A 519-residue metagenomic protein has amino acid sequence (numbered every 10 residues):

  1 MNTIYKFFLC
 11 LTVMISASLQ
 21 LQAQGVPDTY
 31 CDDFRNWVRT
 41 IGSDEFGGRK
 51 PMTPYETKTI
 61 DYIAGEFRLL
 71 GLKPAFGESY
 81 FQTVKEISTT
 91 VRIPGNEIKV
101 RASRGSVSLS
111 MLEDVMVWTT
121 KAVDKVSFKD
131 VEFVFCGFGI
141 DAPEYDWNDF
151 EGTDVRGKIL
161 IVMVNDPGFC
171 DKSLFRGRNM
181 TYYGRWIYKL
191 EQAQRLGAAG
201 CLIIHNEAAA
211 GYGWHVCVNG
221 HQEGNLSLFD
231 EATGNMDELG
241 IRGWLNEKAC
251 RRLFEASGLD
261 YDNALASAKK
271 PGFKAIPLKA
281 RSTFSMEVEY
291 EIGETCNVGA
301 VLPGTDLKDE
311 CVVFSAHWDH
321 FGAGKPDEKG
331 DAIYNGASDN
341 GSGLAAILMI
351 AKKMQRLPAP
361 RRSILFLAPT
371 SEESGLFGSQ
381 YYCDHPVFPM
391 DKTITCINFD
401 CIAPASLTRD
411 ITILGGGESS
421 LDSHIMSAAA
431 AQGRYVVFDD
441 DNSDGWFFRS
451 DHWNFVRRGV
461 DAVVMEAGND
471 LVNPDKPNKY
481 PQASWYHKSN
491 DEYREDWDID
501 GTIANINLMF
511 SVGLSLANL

Functional and structural regions predicted by a protein language model:
F8-S18: Bacterial N-terminal signal peptides
Q24-D28, D44-P54, L69, E86 (+11 more regions): Second-shell loop/turn segments in exported
D28-P54, K58, L70, A75-F76 (+6 more regions): N-terminal capping segment at the start of a domain
G47-S173, S420: Noncatalytic luminal/extracellular "stalk/propeptide" segments of secretory-pathway proteins
R101-G105, V115-G152, G234-G336, M349-K352 (+2 more regions): Soluble metallo-hydrolase cores and metallopeptidase-like ectodomains found primarily in the secretory/periplasmic
L109-D114, K125-V126, F229-Y261, L307 (+2 more regions): Metal-dependent peptidase/peptidase-like ectodomains
M111-T233, L239, C311, A332-N335 (+2 more regions): Extracellular/luminal Protease-associated
A345, K352, R356, E466 (+1 more regions): His/Asp/Glu-rich mid-to-C-terminal helical/loop segments that flank catalytic regions of hydrolases
